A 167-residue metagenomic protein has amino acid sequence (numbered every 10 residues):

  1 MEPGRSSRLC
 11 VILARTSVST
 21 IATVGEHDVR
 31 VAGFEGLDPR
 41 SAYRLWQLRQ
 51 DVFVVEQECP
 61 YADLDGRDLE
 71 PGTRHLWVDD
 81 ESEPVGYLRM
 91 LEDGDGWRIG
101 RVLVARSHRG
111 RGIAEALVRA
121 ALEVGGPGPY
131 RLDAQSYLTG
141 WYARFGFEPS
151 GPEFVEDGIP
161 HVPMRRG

Functional and structural regions predicted by a protein language model:
T16-D68, H75-E83: Short amphipathic alpha-helix that is part of the acyltransferase structural core
E70, D95, E156-P160: Short acidic/glycine-enriched loop/turn segments that link adjacent beta-strands
W77, E83-E92, G96-L103: Conserved beta-strand in the GNAT
V104, G110-E123: Conserved acetyl-CoA-binding loop-helix of GNAT-fold acetyltransferases
E123-S136: Conserved GNAT acetyl-CoA-binding A-motif
D133-P160: Conserved active-site alpha-helix within GNAT-family acetyltransferase domains
